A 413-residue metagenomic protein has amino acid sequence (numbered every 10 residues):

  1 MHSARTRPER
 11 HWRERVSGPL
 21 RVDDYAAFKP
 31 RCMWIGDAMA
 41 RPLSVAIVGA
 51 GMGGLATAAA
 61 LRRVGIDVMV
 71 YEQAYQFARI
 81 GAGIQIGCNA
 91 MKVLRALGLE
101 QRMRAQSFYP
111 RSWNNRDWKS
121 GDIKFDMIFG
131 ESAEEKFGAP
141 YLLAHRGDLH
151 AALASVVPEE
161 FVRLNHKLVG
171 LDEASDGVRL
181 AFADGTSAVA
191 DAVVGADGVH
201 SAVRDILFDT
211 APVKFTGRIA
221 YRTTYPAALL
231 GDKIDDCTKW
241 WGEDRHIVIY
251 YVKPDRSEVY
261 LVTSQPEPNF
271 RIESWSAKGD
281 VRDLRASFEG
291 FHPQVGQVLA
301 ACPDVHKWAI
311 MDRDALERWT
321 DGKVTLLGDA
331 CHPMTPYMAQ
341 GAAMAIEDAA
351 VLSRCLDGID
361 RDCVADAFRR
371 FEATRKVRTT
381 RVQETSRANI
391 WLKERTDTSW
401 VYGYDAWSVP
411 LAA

Functional and structural regions predicted by a protein language model:
W12, D23-V48, G65, M103-A105 (+5 more regions): C-terminal helical "tail/cap" subdomain of flavin- and related membrane-associated enzymes
Y25-F28, W34-G36, A40-V45, G87-T224 (+2 more regions): Conserved N-terminal helical subregion
S44, D67, E258-Y260: Residues at the starts of beta-strands that form the adenosine-phosphate
A46-Y75, V194-G195, I249, D283-L284 (+1 more regions): Conserved mid-domain beta->alpha element of the FAD-binding
Q76-K92: Conserved N-terminal glycine-rich FAD pyrophosphate-binding loop of Rossmann-like flavoproteins
K214-G217, D232-D236, E258, P293-A309: A short coil-to-beta-strand element that immediately follows conserved catalytic motifs
D236-R271, V281, R285-E289, I310: Active-site substrate-recognition segment that forms the wall of the catalytic cavity or substrate channel
S274-H306, V364: Flavin-binding catalytic cores
